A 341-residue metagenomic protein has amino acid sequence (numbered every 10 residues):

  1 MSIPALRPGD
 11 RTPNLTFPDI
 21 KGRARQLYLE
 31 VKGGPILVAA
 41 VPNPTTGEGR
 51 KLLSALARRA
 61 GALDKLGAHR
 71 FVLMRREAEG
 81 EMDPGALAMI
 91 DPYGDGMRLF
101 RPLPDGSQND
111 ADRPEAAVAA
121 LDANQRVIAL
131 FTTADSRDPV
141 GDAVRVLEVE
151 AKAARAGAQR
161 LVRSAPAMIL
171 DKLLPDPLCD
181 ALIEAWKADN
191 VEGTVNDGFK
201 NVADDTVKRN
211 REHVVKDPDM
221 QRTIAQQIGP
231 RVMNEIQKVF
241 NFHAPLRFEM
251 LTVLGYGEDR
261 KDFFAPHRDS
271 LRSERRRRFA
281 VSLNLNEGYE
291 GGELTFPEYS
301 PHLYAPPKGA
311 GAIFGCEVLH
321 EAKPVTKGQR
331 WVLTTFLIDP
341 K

Functional and structural regions predicted by a protein language model:
S2-A153: Chalcogenol-based redox active-site neighborhoods
D91, G315-C316: Conserved acidic functional residues
A123, V140-G311, E317-K341: Fe(II)/2-oxoglutarate oxygenase catalytic core
